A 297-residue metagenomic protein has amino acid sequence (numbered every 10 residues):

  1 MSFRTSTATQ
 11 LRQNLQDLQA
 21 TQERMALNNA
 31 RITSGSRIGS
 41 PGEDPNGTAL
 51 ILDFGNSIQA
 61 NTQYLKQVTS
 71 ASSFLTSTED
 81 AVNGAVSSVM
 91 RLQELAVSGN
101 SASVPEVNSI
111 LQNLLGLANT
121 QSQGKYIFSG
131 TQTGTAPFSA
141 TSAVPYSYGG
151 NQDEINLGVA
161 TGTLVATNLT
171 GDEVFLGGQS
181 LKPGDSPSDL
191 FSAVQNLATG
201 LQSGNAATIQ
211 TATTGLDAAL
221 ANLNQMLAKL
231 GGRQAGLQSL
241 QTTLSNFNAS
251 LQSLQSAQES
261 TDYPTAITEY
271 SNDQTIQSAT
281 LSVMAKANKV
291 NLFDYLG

Functional and structural regions predicted by a protein language model:
M1-T133, T199-G297: Amphipathic alpha-helical polymerization modules
A136-S203: Cysteine-poor, low-complexity segments in flexible/peripheral regions
